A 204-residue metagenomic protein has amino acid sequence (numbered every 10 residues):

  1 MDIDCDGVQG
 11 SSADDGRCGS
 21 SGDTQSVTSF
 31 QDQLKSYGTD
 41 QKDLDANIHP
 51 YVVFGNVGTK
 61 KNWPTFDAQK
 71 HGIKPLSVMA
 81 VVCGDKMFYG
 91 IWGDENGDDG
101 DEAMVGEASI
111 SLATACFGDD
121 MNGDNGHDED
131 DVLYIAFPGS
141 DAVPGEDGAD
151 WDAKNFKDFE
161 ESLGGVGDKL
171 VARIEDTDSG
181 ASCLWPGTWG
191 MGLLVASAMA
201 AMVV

Functional and structural regions predicted by a protein language model:
M1-K86, G90, N96-A103, G118-D120 (+2 more regions): Cell wall/extracellular polymer interaction/catalysis modules
G106: Residues that recognize and position ribonucleotide moieties
D128-Y134: A short, basic-hydrophobic beta/loop patch
V166-T177, M202: Short amphipathic alpha-helical segments
R173-M191: C-terminal GPI-anchoring signal of eukaryotic secretory precursors
G190-V203: A cross-kingdom C-terminal cell-surface attachment/processing module
